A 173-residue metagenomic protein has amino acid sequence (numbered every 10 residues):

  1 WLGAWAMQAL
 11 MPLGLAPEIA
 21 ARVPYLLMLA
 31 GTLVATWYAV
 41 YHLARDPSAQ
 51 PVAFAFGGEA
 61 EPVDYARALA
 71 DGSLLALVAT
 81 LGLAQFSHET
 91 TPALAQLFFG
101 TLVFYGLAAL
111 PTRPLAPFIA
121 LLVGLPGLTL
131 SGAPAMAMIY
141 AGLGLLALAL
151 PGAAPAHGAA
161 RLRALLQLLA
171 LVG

Functional and structural regions predicted by a protein language model:
W1-G173: Membrane-integral, polyisoprenol-dependent glycosyltransferases of the GT-C/oligosaccharyltransferase superfamily
